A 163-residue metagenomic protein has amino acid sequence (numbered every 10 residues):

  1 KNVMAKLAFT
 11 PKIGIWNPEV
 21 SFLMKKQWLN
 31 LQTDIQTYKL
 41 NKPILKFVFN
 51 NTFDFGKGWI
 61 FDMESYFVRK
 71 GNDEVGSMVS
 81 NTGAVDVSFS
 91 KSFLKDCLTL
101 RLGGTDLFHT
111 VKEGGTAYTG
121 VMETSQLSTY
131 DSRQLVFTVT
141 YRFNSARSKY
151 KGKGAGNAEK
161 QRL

Functional and structural regions predicted by a protein language model:
N2, I13, Y38-I44, M78-T82 (+1 more regions): Transmembrane beta-barrel outer-membrane domains
M4-K6, Q32-Y38, G71-G76, M122-L127: Extracellular loop and loop/strand-boundary signature of outer-membrane beta-barrel proteins
A5-I13, M24, F49-F53, V87-K91 (+2 more regions): Residues on the lipid-exposed face of transmembrane beta-strands in outer-membrane beta-barrel proteins
G14-V20, L45, K57-W59, D96-L98 (+1 more regions): Outer-envelope beta-barrel architecture signal
I15-E19, K26-D34, R69-V75, F108-K112 (+1 more regions): Gram-negative outer-membrane beta-barrel proteins
E19-K25, I60-Y66, R101-T105, T140 (+1 more regions): Transmembrane beta-strands of outer-membrane beta-barrel proteins
M24-L29, K39-S92, A117: C-terminal beta-barrel architecture of Gram-negative outer-membrane proteins
G71, F93-L163: C-terminal beta-signal and adjacent terminal beta-strands/loops of Gram-negative outer-membrane beta-barrel proteins
